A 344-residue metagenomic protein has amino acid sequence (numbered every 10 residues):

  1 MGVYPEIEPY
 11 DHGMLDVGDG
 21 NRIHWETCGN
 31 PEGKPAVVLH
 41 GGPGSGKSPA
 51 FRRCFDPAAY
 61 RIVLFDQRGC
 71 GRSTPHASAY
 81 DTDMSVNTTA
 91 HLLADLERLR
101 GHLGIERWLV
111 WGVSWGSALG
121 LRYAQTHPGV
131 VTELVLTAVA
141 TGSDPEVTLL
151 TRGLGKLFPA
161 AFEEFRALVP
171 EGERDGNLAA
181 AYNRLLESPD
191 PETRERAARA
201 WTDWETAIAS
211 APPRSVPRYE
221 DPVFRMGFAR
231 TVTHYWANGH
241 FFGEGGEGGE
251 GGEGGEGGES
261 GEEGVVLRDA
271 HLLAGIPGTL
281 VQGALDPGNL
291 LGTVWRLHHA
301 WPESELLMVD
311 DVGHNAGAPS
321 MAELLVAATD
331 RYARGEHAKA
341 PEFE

Functional and structural regions predicted by a protein language model:
G2-I23, V232: N-terminal cap/lid segment of alpha/beta-hydrolase-fold proteins
M14-H76: Conserved HGGG/HGGXW glycine-rich cap/lid loop of the alpha/beta-hydrolase fold
A90-W108: Conserved acidic catalytic loop of the alpha/beta-hydrolase fold
E106-P145: Conserved hydrolase catalytic core segment
V131-A181: A catalytic-pocket lid/entrance helix-loop region that shapes and gates access to the active site across common
L273-A274, L280-Q282: Short beta-strand/loop motif that positions the catalytic acidic residue of the alpha/beta-hydrolase fold
P287-T293: Conserved alpha/beta-hydrolase "acid-adjacent" motif
S304-E344: Catalytic active-site module of serine/aspartate enzymes centered on a nucleophile-bearing elbow/loop
